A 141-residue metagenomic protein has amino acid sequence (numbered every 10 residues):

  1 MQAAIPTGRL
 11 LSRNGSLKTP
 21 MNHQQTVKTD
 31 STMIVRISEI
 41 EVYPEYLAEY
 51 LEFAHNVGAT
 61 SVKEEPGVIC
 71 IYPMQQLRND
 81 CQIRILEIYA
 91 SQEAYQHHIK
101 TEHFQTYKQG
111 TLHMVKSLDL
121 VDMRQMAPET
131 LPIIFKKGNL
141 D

Functional and structural regions predicted by a protein language model:
M1, H23-Q24, L86: Intrinsically disordered, low-complexity regions enriched in polar/acidic and amide residues
Q2-T7: Extreme N-terminal basic, low-complexity initiation segments that serve as generic localization/processing leaders
G8-T32, Y72-C81, K108-D141: Glycine-rich beta-strand-turn "strand-cap" elements at beta-sheet edges
Q25, P44, A48, H98: Charge-dense, low-complexity intrinsically disordered segments
I34-E41, C70-I99: Short, well-ordered beta-strand segments in beta-rich or mixed alpha/beta enzyme and ligand-binding folds
I34-E64: N-terminal first-folded block
N56-C70, I88-D122: An amphipathic, aromatic/His-enriched active-site/gating alpha helix that lines ligand/cofactor pockets
